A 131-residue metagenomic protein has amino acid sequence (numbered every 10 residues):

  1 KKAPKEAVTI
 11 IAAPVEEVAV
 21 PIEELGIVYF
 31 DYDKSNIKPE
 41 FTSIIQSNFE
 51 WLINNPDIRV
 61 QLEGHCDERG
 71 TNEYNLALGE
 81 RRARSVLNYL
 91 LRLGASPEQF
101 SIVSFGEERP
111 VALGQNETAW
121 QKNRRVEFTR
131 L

Functional and structural regions predicted by a protein language model:
K1-R59: Periplasmic peptidoglycan-binding/tethering modules of Gram-negative envelope proteins
I27-V28, G64-D67: A short alpha-helix capping/helix-coil boundary motif
K34-I37, C66-G70, E107-P110: Solvent-exposed loop/turn segments at secondary-structure junctions within structured extracellular/periplasmic domains
E40-S47, E73, R81-S85, Y89: Extracytoplasmic/secreted proteins, especially bacterial periplasmic and envelope-associated proteins
P56-H65, E80-V111, R124-L131: A non-catalytic structural micro-motif
A77: Solvent-exposed, well-ordered loop and adjacent helix/strand elements within mature globular domains that form
L113-N116: Short beta-alpha junctions and helix-cap segments that line functional grooves
T118-K122: A generic structural micro-feature
